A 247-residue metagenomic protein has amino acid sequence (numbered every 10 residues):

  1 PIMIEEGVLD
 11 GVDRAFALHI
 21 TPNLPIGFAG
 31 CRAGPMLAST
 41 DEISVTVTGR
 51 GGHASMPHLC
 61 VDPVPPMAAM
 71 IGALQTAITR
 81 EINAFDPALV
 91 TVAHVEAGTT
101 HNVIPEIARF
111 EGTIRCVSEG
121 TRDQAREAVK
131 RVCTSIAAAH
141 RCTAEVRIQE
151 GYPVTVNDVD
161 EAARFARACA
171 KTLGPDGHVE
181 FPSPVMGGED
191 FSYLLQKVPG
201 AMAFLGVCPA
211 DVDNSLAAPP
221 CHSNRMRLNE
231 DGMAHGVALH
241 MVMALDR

Functional and structural regions predicted by a protein language model:
P1-P105, G188-E189: Histidine/acidic-residue-rich, glycine-tolerant segments that coordinate divalent metal ions
P65-R247: Metal-dependent amide/peptide-bond hydrolase catalytic core, centered on the "pita-bread" metallohydrolase fold
